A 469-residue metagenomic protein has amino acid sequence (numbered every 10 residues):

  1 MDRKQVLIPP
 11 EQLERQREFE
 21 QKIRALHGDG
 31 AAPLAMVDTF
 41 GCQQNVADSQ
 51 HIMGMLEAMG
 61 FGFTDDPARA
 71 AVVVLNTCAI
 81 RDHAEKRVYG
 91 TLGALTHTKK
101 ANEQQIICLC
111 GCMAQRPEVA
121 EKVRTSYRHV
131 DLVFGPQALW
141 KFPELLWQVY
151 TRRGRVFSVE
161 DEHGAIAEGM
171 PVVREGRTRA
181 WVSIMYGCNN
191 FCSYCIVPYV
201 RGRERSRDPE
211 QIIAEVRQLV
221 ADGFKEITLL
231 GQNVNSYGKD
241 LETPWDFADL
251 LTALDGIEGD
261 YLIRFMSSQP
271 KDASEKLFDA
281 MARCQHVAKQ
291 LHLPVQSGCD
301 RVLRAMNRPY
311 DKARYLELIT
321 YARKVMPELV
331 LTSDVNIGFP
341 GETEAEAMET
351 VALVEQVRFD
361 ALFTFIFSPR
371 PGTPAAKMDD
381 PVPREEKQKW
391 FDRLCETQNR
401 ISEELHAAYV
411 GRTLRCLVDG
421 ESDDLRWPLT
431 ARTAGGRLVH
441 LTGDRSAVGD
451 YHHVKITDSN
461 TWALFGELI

Functional and structural regions predicted by a protein language model:
M1, K377-I469: Terminal RNA-binding accessory module
M1-Y237, K276, L291, A313-K324 (+4 more regions): Proteins enriched for Cys/Gly/acidic motifs involved in redox and nucleic-acid/cofactor modification
D38, C110, V197, L230-Q232 (+8 more regions): Generic beta-strand/beta-sheet core signal
A79-I80, R201-G202, L241-P244, R304-Y310 (+1 more regions): Short glycine-enriched, charge-decorated loop/helix-capping segments at active-site entrances that position
Q104-L109, R116-E118, A221-E344, E349 (+1 more regions): Conserved SAM/AdoMet-binding glycine-rich loop
V172-R174, D279-R283, V295, H406-A408 (+2 more regions): Replace "in large, NTP-powered and nucleic-acid-processing enzymes" with "in large, NTP-powered factors and other
E175-T178, C188-N190, V287, S297 (+5 more regions): Short flexible coil/turn linkers enriched for glycine and charged/polar residues that connect secondary-structure
C192, I212, L229, F265 (+7 more regions): Conserved, mostly hydrophobic/aromatic
